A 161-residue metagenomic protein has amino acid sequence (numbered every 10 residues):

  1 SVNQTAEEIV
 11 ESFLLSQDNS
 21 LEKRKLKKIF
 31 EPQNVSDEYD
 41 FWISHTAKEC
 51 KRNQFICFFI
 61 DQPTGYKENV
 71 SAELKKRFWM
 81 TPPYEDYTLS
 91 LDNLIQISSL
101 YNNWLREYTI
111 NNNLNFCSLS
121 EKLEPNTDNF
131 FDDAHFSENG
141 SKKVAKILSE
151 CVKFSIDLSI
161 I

Functional and structural regions predicted by a protein language model:
S1-R106, E124-T127: Serine-dependent acyl-ester chemistry module
Y39, N115, F130-I161: Histidine-centered active-site loop/cap adjacent to the catalytic His in serine esterases/O-acetyl transfer systems
T46-E49, Y108-N111, K122, I147-S159: Structured segments of extracytoplasmic/periplasmic soluble domains in secreted or envelope-associated proteins
I56, N113-N115: Conserved beta-strand segments of alpha/beta enzyme cores
N115-T127: Active-site-adjacent bridging/hinge elements
